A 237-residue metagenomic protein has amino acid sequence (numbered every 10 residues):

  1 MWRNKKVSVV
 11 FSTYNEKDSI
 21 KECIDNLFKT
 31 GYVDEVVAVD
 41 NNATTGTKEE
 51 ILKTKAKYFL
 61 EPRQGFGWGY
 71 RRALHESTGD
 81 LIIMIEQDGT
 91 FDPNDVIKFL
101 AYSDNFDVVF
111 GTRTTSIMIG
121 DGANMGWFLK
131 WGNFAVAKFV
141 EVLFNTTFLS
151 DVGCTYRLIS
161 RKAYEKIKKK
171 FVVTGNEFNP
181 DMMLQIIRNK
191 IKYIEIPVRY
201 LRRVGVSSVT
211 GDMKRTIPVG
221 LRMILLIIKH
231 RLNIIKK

Functional and structural regions predicted by a protein language model:
M1-V7, D18, T146-T147, K170-K237: Hydrophobic helical membrane-anchoring modules
N4-S8, F28-A38, A56-K57: Short loop->beta transition adjacent to catalytic acidic/histidine clusters or analogous donor-positioning motifs
N15-K29: Short, well-formed alpha-helical segments that are part of the catalytic scaffolds of diverse glycosyltransferases
E16-S19, A43, F66: Donor nucleotide-sugar binding loop of glycosyltransferases
D40-K48: A conserved acidic beta->alpha catalytic loop
G46, I85-A101: Acidic donor-binding/catalytic loop of UDP-sugar-dependent glycosyltransferases, especially processive GT2
P62-Q64, W68-E76, N94-V172, N176 (+3 more regions): Acceptor/aglycone-binding surface of glycosyltransferases and processive sugar-polymer synthases
I82: Short aromatic/hydrophobic "clamp" motif used to bind/position activated sugar donors
